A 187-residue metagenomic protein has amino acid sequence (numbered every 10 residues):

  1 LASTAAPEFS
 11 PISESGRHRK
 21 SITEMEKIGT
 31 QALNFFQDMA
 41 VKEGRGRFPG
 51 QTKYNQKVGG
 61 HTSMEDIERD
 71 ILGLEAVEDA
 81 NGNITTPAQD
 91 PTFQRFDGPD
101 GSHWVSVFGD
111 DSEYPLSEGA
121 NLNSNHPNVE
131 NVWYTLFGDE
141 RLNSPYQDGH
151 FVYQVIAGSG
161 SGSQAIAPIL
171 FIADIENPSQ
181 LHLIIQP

Functional and structural regions predicted by a protein language model:
L1: Glycine-rich phosphate/oxyanion-binding loops and their immediately adjacent helices within cytosolic catalytic domains
T4-P7, N34-Q37: Mobile, glycine-rich extracellular loop/lid and propeptide segments that shape or gate substrate/ligand access
A6-G29: Aliphatic-rich helix starts adjacent to a transmembrane/signal segment
H18, G44-G46, Q94: Short, intrinsically disordered low-complexity segments
T23, K27, F35-V41: N-terminal segment immediately downstream of the Sec signal-peptide cleavage site in secreted/extracellular proteins
M39-N83: Short, glycine/small-hydrophobic-rich surface segments
R69-P187: Intrinsically disordered, low-complexity regions enriched in Pro/Ser/Thr/Gly and acidic residues
